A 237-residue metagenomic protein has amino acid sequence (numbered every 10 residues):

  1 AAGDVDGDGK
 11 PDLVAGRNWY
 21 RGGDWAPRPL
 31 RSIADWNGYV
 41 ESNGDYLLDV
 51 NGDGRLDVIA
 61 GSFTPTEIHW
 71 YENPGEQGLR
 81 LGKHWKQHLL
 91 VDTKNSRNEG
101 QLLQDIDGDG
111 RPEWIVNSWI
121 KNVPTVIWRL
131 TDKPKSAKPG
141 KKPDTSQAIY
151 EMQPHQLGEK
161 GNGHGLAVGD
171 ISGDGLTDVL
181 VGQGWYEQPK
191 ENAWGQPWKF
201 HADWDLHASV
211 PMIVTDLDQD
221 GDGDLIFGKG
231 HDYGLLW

Functional and structural regions predicted by a protein language model:
A1-W237: Beta-propeller-forming repeat regions
